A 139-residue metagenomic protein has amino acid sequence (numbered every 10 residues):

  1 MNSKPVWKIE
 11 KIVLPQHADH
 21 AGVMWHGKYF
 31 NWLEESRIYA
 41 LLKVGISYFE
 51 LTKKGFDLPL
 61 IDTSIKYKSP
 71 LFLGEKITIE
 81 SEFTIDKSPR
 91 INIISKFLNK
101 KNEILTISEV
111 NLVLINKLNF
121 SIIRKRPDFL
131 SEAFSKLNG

Functional and structural regions predicted by a protein language model:
N2-L60, K117-G139: Hot-dog-fold acyl-thioester-processing enzymes
S3-P5, I9, F72-K76, T84-G139: HotDog/MaoC-like acyl-thioester-processing domains
I12, S64, N111: Short aromatic/hydrophobic contact patches that present stacked aromatics for nucleic-acid/ligand binding
Q16-D19, V23-H26, F30-E34, I38 (+4 more regions): Residue-level signal for functionally critical sites in structured catalytic/ligand-binding pockets
A40-T78, E82-I91, L105-I107: Hydrophobic beta-strand-centered segment that forms part of the acyl-chain substrate-binding groove
